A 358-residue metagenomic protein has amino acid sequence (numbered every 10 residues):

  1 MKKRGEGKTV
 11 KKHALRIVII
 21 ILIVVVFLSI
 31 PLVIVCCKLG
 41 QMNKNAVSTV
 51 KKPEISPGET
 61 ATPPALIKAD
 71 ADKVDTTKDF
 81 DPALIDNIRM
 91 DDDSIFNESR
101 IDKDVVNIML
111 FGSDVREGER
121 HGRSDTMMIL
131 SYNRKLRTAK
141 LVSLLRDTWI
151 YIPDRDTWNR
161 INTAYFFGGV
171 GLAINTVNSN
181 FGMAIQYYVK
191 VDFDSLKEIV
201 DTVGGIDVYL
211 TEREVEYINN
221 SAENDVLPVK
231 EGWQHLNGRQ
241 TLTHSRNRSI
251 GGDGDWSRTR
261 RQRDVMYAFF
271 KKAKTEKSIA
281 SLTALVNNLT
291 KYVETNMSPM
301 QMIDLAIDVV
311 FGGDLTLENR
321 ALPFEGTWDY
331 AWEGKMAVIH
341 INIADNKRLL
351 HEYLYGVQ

Functional and structural regions predicted by a protein language model:
K2-K12, I17-Q358: Non-catalytic, solvent-exposed segments at the cell envelope interface
